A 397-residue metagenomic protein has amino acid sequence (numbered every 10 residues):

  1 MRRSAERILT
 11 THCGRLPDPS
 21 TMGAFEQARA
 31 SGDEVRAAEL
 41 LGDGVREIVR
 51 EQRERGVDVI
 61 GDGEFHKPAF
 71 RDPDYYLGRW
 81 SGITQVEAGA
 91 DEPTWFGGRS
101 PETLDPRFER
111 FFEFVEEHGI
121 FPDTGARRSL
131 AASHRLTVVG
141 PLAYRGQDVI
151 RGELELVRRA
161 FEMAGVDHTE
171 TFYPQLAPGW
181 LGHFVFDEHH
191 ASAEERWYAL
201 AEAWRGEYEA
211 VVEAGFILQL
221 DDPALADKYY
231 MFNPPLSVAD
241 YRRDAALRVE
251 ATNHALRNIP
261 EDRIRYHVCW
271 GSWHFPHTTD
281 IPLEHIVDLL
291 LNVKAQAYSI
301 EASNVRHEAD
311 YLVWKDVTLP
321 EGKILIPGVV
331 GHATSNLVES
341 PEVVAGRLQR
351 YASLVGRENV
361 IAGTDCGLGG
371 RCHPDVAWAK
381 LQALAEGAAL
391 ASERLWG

Functional and structural regions predicted by a protein language model:
M1-G397: Domain-level signal for soluble alpha/beta catalytic cores
